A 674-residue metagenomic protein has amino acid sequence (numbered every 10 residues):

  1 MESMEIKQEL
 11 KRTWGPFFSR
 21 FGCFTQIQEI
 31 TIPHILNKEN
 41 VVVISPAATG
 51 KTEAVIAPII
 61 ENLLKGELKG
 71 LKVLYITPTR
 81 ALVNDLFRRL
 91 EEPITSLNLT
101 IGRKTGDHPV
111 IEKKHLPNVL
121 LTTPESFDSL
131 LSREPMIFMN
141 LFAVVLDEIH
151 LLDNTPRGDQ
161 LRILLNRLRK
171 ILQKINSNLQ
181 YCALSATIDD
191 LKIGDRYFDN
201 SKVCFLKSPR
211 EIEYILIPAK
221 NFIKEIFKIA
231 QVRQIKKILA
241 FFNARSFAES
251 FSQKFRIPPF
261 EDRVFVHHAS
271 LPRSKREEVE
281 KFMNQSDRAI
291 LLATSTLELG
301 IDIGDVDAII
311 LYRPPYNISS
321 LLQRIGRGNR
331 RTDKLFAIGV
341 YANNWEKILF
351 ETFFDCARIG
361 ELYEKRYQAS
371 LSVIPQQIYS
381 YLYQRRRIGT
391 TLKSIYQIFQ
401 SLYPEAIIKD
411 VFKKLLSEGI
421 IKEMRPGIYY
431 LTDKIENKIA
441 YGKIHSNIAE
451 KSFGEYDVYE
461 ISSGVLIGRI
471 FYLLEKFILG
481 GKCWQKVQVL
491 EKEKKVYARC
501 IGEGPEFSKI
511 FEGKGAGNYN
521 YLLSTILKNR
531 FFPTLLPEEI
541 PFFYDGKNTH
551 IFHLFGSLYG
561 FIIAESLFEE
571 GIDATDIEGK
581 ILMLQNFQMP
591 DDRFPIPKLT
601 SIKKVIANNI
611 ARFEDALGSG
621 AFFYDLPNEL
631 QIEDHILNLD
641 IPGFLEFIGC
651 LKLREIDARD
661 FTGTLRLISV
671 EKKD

Functional and structural regions predicted by a protein language model:
S3-K7, K11, G15-K281, R288 (+4 more regions): Conserved P-loop/Walker A NTP-binding site and adjacent catalytic elements of P-loop NTPases
P124, E225, E278, M283-S286 (+4 more regions): Phosphate-interacting basic helix/loop segments used at nucleotide- and nucleic-acid interfaces
I149-H150, S177, S319, K347-I348 (+3 more regions): ASCE RecA-like P-loop NTPase motor cores that couple ATP hydrolysis to mechanical translocation on nucleic acids
D287, N317-K365: Conserved segment of the helicase C-terminal RecA-like domain
L291-I309, R327-R330: SF2 helicase motor core recognition
K334, S370, Y441-H445, F453 (+2 more regions): Terminal, basic amphipathic appendages of nucleotide-handling enzymes
E364-C483, Q488, T549-I551: C-terminal accessory/connector segments of nucleic-acid motor ATPases
E538-E570: Short Lys/Arg-enriched alpha/beta "domain-start" segment
